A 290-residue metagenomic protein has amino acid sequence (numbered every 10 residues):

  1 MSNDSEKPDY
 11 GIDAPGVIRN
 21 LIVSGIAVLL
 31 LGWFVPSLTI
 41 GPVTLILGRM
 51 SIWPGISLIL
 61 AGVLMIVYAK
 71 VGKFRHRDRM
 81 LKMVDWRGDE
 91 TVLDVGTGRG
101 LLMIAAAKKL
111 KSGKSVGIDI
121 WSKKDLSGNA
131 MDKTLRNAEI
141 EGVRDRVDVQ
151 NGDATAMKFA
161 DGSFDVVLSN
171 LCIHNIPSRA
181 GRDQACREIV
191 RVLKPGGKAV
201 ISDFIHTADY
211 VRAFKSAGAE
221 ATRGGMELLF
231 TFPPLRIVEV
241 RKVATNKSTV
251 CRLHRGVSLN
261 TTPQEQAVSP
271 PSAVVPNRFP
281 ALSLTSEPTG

Functional and structural regions predicted by a protein language model:
M1-P54, L58, V63-I66: N-terminal auxiliary segments of SAM/dcSAM-dependent transferases
R87, T155-V167: A short acidic, Gly/Pro-enriched loop at the edge of an enzyme's catalytic core that lines a small-molecule cofactor
G88-G98, V116: Conserved class I S-adenosyl-L-methionine
R99-K111: Conserved SAM-binding loop of SAM-dependent methyltransferases across substrates and taxa, primarily the Class I
S127-A156: S-adenosyl-L-methionine
R182-P195: A short glycine-rich, Lys/Arg-flanked "PGG" loop and its adjoining helix->strand segment in the class I
G196-D203: Conserved beta-strand signature within the Rossmann-like core of class I S-adenosyl-L-methionine
A217-R223, E227-N260: Core SAM-dependent methyltransferase catalytic element
